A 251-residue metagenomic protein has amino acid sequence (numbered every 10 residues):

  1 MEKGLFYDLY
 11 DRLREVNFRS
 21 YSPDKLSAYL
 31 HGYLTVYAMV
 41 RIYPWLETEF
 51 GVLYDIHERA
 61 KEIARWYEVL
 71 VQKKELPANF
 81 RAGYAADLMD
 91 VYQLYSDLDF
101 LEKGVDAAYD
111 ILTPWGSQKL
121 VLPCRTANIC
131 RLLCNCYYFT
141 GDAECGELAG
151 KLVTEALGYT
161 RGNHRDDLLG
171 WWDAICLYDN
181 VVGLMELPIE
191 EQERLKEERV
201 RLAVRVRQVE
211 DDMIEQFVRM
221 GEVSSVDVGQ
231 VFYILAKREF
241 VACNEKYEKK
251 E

Functional and structural regions predicted by a protein language model:
M1-S20, K25-G51, L98, L133 (+3 more regions): Terminal, non-catalytic domain-edge segments
Y21, L76-N79, S96, V121-C124 (+2 more regions): Structural signature of alpha-solenoid helical repeat scaffolds
Y29, Y84-A85, I129: Hydrophobic strand positions within the blades of repeat-based beta-sheet folds
V36, V91-L94, C136-F139: Residue-level signature for tetratricopeptide repeat
E68-V69, Y109-T113, T154-G158, V204: Amphipathic alpha-helical segments of tetratricopeptide repeats
V69-L76, G116-L120, N163: Flexible helix-coil transition and linker loops at the boundaries of alpha-helical arrays
A78-P114: A generic tandem-repeat structural signature
